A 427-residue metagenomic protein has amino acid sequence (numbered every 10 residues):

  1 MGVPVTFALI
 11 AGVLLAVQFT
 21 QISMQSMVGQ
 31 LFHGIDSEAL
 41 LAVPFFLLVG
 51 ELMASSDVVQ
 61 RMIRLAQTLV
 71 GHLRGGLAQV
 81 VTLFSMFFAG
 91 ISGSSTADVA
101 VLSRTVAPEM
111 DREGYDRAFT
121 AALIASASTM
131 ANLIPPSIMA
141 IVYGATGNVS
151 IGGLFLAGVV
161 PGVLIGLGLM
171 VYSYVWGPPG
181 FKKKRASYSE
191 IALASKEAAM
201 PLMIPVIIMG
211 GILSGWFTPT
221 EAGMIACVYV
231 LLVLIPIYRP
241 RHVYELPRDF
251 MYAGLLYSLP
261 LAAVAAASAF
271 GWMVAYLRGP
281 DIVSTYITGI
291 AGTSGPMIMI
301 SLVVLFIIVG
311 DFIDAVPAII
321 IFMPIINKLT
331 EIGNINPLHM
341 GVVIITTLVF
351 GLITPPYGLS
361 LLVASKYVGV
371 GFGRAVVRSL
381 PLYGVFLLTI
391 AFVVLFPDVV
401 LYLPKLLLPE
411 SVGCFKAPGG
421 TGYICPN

Functional and structural regions predicted by a protein language model:
M1-N427: Alpha-helical transmembrane segments of multi-pass membrane transport proteins
